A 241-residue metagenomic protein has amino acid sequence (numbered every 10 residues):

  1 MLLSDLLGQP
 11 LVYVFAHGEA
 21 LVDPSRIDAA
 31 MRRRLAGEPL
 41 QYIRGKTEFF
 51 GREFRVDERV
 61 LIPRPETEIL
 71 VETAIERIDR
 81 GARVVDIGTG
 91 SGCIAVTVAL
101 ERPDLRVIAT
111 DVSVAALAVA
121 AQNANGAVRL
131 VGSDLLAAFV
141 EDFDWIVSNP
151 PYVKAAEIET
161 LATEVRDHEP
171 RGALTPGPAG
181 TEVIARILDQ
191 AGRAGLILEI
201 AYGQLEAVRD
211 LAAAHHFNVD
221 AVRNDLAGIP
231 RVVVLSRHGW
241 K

Functional and structural regions predicted by a protein language model:
L2, G37, T67, I94 (+6 more regions): Residue-level signal for inorganic ion chemistry
L3-E76: Conserved AdoMet
R44, V131-S133, I200, N224: Short loop/edge segments at beta-strand edges and connector loops that shape dinucleotide/nucleotide cofactor-binding
E53, R106, A127-R129, N218-A221: Conserved beta-strand segments of alpha/beta enzyme cores
P65-T160: Conserved SAM/SAH cofactor-binding pocket of Class I
Y152-E182: Mobile active-site "lid"/loop adjacent to the S-adenosyl-L-methionine
P178-S236: Conserved Class I SAM-dependent methyltransferase catalytic core
H238-K241: Flexible, glycine-/basic-rich loop-and-beta segments that form/coincide with the SAM-dependent methyltransferase
